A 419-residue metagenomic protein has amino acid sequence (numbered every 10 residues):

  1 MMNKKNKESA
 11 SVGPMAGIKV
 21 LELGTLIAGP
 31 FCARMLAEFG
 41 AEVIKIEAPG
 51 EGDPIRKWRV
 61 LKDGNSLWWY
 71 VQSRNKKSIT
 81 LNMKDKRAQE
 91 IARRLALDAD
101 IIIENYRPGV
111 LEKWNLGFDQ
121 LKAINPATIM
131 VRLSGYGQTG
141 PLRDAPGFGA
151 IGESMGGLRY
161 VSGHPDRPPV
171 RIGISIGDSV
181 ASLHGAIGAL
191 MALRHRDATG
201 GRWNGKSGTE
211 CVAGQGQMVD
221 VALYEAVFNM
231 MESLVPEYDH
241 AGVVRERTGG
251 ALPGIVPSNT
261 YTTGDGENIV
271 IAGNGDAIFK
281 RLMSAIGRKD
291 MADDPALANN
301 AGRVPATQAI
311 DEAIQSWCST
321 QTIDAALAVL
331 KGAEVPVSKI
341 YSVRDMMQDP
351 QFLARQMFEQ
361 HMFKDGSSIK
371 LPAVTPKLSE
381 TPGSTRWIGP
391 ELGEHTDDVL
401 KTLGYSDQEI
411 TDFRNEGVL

Functional and structural regions predicted by a protein language model:
M1-K19, R245, T262-G264, D345-L419: Terminal low-complexity tails and localization/encapsulation signals of metabolic enzymes
M1-K206, E391, D397-L419: N-terminal helix-loop segment corresponding to the beta1-alpha1 unit of nucleotide/adenylate-binding folds
V43, K331-D345, S406-T411: Short, well-structured beta-strand/strand-turn elements
G50, Y136-G137, L223-F228, D265-E267 (+2 more regions): Glycine-rich beta-alpha junction loops
Q138, D166-I174, D197-V227, E246-P253 (+2 more regions): Conserved Rossmann-fold dehydrogenase catalytic segment
R167-I176, T262-E267, T381: Flexible glycine/proline-enriched surface loops and loop-helix/loop-strand junctions
S182-R202, G208-Q215, N229-H240, M283-K289: Oxidoreductase and adenylate-handling cofactor-binding alpha/beta cores
P257-A333, V337: Aromatic-enriched alpha-helical interface/lid elements that frame and gate functional surfaces
